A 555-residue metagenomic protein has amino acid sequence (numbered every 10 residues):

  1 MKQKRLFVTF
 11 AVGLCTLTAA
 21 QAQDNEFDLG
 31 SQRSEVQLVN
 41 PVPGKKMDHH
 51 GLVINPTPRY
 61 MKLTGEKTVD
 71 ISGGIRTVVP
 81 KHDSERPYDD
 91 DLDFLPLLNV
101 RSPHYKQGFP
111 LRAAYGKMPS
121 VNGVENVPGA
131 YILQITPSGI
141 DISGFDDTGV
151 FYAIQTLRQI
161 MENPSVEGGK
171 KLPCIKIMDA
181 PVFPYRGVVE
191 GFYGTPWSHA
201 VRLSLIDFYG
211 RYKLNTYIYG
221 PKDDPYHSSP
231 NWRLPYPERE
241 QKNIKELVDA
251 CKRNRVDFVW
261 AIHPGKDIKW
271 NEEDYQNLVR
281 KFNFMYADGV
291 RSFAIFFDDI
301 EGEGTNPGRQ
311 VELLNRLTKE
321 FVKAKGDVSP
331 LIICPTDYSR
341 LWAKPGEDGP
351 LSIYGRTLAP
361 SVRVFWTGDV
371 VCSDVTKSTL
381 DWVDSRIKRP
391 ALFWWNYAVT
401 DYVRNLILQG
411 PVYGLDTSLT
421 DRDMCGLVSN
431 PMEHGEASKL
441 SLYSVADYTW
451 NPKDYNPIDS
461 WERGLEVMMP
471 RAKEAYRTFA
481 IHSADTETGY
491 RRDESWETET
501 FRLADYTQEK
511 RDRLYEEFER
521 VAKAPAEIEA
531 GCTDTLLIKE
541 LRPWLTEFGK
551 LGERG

Functional and structural regions predicted by a protein language model:
M1-D28: Bacterial Sec-dependent N-terminal signal peptides
A22-P137, F145, E167-I177: Acidic, contiguous N-terminal accessory segments
L29-N40, I54-P58, G129, D454-G555: C-terminal functional modules
T77-R86, A114-P119, S143-F145, G191-Y193 (+4 more regions): Structural motif
H82-S84, S120-K281, A287-R291, K323: Feature activates predominantly on carbohydrate-active enzymes
D146, E162-S165, K281, I300-S460: Catalytic-core regions of glycoside hydrolase
I218, A294-F296, V428: Conserved beta-strand positions in the central sheet of alpha/beta enzyme cores
V279-T305, T488-S495: Glycine/serine-rich loop-strand microenvironments at binding/catalytic pocket rims
